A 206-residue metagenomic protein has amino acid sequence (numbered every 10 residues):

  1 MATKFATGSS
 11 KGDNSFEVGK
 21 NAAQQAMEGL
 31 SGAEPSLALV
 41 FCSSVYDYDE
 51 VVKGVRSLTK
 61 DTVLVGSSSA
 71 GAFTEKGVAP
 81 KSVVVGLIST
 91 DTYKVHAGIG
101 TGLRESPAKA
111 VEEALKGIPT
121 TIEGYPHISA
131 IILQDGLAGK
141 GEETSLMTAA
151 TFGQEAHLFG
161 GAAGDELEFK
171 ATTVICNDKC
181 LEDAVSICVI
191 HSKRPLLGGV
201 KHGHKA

Functional and structural regions predicted by a protein language model:
M1-A206: Cofactor- and metal-binding active-site motifs of prokaryotic enzymes that mediate redox/radical or nucleophilic
